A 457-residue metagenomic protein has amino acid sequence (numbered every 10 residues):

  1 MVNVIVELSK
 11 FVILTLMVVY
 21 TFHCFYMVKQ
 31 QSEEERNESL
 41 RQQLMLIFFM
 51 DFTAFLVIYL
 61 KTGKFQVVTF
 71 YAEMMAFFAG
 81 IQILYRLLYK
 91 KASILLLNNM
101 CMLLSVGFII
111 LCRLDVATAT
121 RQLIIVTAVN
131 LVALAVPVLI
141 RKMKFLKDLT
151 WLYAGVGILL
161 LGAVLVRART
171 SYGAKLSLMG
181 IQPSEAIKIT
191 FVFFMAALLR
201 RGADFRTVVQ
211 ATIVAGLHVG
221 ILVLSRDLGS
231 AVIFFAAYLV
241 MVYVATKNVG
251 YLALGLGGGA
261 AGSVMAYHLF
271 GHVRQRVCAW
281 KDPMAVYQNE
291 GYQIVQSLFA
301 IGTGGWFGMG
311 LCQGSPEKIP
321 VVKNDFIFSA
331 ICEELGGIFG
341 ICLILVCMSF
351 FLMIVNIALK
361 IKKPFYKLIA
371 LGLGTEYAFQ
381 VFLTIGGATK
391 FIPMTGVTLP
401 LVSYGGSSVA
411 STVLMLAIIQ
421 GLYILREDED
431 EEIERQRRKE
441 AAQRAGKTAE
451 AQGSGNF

Functional and structural regions predicted by a protein language model:
M1-M17: Hydrophobic transmembrane alpha-helical segments in integral membrane proteins
V18-F25, Q82-I83: Alpha-helical transmembrane segments
F22-S39: Membrane-interface helix-loop junction between the first two transmembrane segments
L40-F48, L97: Select subsegments of transmembrane alpha-helices in polytopic membrane proteins, especially boundary-proximal
G63-E290, S329, E333-L335, F339-G387 (+3 more regions): Hydrophobic alpha-helical transmembrane segments of multi-pass inner membrane proteins, especially in bacterial systems
F234, C312-E317, V346, T389-T398 (+1 more regions): Re-entrant/interfacial helical elements at transmembrane boundaries that shape and gate the permeation pathway
P283-N324, F328, I338-F339: TM-adjacent membrane-interface loops and short helices in multi-pass inner/ER membrane proteins
K390-R435: Transmembrane alpha-helices of multi-pass inner-membrane enzymes
